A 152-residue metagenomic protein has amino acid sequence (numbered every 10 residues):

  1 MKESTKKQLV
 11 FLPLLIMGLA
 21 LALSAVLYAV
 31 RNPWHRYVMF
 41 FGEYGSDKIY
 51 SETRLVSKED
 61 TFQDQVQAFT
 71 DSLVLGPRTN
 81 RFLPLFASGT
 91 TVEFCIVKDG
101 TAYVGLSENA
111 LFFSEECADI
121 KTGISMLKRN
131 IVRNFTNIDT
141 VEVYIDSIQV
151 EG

Functional and structural regions predicted by a protein language model:
M1-G152: Bimodal "functional hotspot" detector
